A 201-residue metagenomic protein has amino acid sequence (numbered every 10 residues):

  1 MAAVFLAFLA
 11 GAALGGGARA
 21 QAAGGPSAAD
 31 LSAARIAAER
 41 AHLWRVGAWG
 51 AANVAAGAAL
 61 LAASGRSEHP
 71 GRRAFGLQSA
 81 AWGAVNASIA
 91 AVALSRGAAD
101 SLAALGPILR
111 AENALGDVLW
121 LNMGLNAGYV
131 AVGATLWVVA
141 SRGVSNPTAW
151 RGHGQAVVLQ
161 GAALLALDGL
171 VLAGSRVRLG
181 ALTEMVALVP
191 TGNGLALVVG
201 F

Functional and structural regions predicted by a protein language model:
A2-R45, V92-V130, A134-F201: Replace "edges of transmembrane helices
A37-G65: The feature marks the first
V46-G50, S79, V157: Aromatic- and histidine-enriched alpha-helix N-cap/loop-to-helix transition segments that scaffold the rims
A55-A58, S88, A131, A166: Alpha-helical transmembrane segments
G57-S64, V85-A98: Canonical alpha-helical transmembrane segments
S64-R72, V144-T148: Membrane-interfacial hairpin junctions
E68-A84: Loop-to-helix transition at the N-terminal end of transmembrane alpha-helices
